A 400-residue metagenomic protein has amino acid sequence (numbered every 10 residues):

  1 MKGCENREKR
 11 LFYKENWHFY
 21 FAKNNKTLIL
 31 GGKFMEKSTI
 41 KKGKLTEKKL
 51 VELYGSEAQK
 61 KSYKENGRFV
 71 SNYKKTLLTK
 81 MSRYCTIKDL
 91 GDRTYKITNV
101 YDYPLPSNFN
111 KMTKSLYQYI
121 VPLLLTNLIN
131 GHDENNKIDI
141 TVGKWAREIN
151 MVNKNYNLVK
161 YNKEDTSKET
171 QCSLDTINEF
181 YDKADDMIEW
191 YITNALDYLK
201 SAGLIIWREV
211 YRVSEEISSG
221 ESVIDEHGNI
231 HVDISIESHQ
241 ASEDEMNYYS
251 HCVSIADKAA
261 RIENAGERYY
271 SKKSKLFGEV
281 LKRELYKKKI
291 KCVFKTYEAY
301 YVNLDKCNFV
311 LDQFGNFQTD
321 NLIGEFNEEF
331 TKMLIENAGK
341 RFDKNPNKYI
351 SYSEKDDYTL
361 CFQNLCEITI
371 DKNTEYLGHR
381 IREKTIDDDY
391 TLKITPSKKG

Functional and structural regions predicted by a protein language model:
M1-K2, E8-G400: Electrostatic interaction modules used in gene-expression and signaling proteins
